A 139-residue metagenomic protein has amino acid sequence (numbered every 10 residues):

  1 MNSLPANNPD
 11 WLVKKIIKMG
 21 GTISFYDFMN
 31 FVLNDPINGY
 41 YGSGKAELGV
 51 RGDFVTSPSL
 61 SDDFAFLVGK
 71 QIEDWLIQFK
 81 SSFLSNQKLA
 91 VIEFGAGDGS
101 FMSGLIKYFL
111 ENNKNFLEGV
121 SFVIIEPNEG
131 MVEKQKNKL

Functional and structural regions predicted by a protein language model:
M1-F94, D98-L139: Rossmann-like AdoMet
